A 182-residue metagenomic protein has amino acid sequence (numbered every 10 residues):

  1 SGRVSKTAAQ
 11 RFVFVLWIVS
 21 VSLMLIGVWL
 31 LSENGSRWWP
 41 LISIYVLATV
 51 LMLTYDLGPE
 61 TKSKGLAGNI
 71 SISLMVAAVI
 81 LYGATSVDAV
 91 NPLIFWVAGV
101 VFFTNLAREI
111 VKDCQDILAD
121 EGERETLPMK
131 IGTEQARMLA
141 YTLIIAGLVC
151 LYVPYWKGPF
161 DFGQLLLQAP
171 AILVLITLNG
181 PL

Functional and structural regions predicted by a protein language model:
S1-Y45, E125-F162, Q168: Multi-pass membrane catalytic core of lipid/isoprenoid biosynthesis enzymes
R3-N91, W96, G180-L182: Intramembrane alpha-helical segments
Q10, T49, T61, V101-F102 (+2 more regions): A generic hydrophobic-helix recognition signal that picks specific residues within alpha-helical hydrophobic
I44, I72-I117, E121, T133-L148 (+1 more regions): Functional transmembrane core segments of multi-pass inner-membrane proteins
V50-M52, L151, P170-L182: Transmembrane alpha-helical segments of integral membrane proteins
V87, F162-G163: Small-residue-enriched hydrophobic alpha-helices in membranes
V100-N105, A169-L175: Generic alpha-helical transmembrane segments
